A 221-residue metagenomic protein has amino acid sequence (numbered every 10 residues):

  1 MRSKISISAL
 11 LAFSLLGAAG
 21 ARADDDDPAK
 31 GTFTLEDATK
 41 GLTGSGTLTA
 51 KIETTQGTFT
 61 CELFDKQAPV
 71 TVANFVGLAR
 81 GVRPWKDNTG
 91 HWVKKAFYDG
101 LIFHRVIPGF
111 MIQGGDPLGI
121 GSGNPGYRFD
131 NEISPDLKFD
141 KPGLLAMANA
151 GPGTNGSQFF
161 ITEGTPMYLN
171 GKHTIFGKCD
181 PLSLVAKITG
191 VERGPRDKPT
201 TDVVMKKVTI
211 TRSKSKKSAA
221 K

Functional and structural regions predicted by a protein language model:
R2-I7, G17-K221: Cyclophilin-like peptidyl-prolyl cis-trans isomerases
